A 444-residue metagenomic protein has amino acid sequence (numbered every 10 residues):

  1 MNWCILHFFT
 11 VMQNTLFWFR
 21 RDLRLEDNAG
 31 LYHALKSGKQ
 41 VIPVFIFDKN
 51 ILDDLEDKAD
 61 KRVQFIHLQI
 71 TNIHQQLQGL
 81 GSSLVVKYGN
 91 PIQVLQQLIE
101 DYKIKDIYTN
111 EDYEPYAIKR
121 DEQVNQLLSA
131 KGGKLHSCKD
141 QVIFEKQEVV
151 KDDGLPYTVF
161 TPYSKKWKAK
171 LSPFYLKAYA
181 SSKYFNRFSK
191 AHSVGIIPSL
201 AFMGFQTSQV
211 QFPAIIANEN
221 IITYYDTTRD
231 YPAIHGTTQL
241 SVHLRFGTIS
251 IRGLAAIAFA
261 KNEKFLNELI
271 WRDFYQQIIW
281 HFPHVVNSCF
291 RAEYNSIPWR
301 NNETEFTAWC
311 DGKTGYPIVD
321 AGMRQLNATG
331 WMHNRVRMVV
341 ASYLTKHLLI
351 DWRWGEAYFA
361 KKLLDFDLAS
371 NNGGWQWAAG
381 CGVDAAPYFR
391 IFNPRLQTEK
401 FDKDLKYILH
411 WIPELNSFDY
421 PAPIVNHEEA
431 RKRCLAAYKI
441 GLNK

Functional and structural regions predicted by a protein language model:
M1, H7-F8: Generic short amphipathic/hydrophobic targeting helices enriched at N-termini, encompassing Sec-type signal peptides
N2-W3, G154-Y294, Q397-K444: Glycine/tryptophan-enriched, flexible segments
F8-L171, R324, S370, A436 (+1 more regions): Trp/Phe/Arg-rich N-terminal binding region typifying the photolyase-homology
N50-D54, I73-Q76, Y102-K105, F174-S182 (+3 more regions): A short alpha-helix capping/helix-coil boundary motif
G133, G236-L409: Active-site-proximal binding-pocket segments
